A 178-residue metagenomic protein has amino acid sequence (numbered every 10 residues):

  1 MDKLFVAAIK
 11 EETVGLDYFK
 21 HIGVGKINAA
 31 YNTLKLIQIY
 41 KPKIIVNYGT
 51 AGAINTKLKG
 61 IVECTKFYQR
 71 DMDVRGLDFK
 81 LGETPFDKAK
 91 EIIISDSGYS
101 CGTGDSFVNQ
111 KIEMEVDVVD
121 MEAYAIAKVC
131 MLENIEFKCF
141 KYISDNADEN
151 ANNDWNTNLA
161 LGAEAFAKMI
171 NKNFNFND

Functional and structural regions predicted by a protein language model:
M1-L4: Extreme N-terminal starter segment of soluble prokaryotic enzymes
V6-K10: Structural motif
E11-D178: Glycine-rich phosphate- or other oxyanion-binding loops that anchor nucleotides, phosphorylated ligands
